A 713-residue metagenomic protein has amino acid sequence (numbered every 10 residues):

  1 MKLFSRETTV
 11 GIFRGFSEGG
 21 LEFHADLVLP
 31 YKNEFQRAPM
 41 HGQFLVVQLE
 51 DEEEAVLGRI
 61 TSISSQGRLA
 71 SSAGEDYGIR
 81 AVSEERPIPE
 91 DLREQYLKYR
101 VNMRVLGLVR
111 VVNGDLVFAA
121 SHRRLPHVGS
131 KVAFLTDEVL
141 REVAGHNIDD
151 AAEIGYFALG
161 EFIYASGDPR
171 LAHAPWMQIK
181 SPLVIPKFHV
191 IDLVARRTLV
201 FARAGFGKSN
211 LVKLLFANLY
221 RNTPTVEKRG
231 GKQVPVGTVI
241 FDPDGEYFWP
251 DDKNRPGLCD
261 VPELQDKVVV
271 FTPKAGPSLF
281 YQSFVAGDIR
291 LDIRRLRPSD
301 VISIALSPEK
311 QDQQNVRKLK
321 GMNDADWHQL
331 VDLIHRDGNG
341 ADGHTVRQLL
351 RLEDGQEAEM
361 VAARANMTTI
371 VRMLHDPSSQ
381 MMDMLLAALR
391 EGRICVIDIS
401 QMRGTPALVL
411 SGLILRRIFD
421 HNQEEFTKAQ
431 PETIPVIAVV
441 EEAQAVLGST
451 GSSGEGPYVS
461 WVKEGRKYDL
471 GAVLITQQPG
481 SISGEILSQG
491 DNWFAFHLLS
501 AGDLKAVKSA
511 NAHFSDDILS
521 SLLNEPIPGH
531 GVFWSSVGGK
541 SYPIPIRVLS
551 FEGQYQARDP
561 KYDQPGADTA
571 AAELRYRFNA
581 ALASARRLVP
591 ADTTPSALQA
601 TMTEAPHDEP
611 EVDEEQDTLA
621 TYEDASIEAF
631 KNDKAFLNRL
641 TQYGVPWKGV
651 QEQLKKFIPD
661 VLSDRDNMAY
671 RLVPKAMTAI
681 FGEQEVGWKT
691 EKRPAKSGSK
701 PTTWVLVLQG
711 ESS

Functional and structural regions predicted by a protein language model:
M1-G155: Conserved ASCE P-loop ATPase motor domains encompassing nucleic-acid-directed helicases/translocases
H146-P186: N-terminal pre-Walker A segment at the start of P-loop NTPase domains
L171-T272, G484, F533: Glycine-rich phosphate-binding loop of nucleotide-binding enzymes
L219-T223, I418-Q423, P457-V473: Substrate-engagement module of ASCE P-loop NTPases
K228-Q233, G245-R255, A275-S460, S535: P-loop NTPase motor domains
V462-P543, M668: Conserved ATP-driven motor cores of ASCE-family P-loop NTPases powering translocation/secretion/packaging/pilus
P528-S713: Conserved P-loop NTPase motor module
